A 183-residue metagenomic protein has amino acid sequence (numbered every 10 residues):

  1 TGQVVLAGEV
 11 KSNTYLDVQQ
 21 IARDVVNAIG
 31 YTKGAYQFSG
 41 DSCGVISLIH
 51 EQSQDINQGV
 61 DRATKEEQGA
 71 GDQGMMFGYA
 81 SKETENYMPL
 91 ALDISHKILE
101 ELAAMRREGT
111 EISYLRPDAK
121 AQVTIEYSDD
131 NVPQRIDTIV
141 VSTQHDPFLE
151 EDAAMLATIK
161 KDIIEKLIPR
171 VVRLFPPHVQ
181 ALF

Functional and structural regions predicted by a protein language model:
T1-S12: Short, charge-patterned binding micro-sites
G2-Q3, V25-F183: Glycine-rich, mobile lid/loop segments that gate access to catalytic sites or pores
S12-V26: Active-site-surrounding "flap" and adjacent substrate/cofactor-binding loops of secreted or lumenal enzymes, prototyped
